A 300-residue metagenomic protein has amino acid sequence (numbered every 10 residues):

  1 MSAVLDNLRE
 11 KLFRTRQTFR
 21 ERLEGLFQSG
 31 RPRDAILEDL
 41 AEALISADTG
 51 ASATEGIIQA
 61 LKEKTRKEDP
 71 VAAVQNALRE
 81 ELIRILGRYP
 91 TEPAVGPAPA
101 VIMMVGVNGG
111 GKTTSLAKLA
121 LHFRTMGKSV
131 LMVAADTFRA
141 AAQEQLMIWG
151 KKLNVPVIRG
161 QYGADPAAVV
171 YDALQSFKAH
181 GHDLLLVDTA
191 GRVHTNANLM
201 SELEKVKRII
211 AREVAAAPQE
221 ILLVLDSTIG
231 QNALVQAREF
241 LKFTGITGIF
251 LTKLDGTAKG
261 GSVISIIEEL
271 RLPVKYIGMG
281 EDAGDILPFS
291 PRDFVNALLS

Functional and structural regions predicted by a protein language model:
E10, R14-A135, A142-V187: Primarily NTPase-proximal linker/entry elements flanking Walker-type ATP/GTP-binding cores
D34, E55, A72, A140 (+3 more regions): Non-catalytic, surface-exposed connector residues within folded enzymatic/regulatory domains
A51-A53, R139, D255, A283: Short hydrophobic/aromatic residue motifs in ordered secondary structure
V105-G106, D188, V224, G278: Short beta-strand segments
Q145, D165-H180, H194-S300: Conserved catalytic-core segment of NTP-binding enzymes
A190-R192: Short glycine-rich anion-binding loops that position phosphate/pyrophosphate groups of nucleotides and phosphorylated
